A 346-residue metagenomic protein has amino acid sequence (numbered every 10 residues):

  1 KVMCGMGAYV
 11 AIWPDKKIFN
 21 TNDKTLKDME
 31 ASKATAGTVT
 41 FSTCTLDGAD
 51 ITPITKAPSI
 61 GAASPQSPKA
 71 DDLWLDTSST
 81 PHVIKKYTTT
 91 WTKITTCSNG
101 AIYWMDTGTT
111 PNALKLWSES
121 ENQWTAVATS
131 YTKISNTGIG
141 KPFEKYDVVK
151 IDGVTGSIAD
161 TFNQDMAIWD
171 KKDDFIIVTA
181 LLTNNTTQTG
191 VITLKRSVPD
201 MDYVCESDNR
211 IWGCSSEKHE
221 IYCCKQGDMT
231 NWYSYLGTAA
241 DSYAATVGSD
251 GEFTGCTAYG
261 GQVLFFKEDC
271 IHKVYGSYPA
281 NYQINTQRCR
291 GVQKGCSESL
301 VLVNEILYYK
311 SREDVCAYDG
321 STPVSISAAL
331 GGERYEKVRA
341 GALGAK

Functional and structural regions predicted by a protein language model:
K1, G37-D106, T129-K133, I192-T193 (+1 more regions): Extracellular/surface-exposed low-complexity repeats and stalk/linker segments enriched in Gly/Pro and small polar
V2-D47, K86-Y87, T110-A126: Hydrophobic or amphipathic alpha-helical targeting/insertion segments
M3-C4, V204, C256, L300: Hydrophobic core register within WD40 beta-propeller blades
A8-I12, P65-K85, S98-W117, K145-G153 (+5 more regions): Short hydrophobic/aromatic-rich beta-strand motifs
I18-S32, H219-A244, H272-Q283, C316-L330: Surface-exposed loop/turn elements that mediate protein-protein interactions on large endomembrane-trafficking
T43-D50, V198-K273: N-terminal beta-propeller domains
T88-P199: Small/polar beta-strand repeat architecture
S249-K346: Beta-sheet-dominated scaffold domains
